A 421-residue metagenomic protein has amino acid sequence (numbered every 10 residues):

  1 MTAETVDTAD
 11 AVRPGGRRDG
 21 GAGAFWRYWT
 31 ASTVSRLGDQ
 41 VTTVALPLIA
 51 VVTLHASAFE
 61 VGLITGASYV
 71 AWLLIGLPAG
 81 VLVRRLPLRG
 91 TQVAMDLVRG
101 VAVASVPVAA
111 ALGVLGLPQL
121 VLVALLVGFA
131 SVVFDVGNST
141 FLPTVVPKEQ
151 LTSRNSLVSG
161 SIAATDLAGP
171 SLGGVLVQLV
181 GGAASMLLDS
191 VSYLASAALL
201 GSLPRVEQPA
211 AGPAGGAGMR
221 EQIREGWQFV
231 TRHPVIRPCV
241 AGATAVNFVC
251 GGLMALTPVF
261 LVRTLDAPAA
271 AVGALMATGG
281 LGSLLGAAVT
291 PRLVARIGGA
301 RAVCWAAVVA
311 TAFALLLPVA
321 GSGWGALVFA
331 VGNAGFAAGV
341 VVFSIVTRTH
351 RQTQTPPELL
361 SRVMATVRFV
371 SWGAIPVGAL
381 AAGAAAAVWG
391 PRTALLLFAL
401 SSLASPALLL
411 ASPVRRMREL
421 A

Functional and structural regions predicted by a protein language model:
M1-A421: Alpha-helical transmembrane-bundle signature of multi-pass membrane transport and export proteins
